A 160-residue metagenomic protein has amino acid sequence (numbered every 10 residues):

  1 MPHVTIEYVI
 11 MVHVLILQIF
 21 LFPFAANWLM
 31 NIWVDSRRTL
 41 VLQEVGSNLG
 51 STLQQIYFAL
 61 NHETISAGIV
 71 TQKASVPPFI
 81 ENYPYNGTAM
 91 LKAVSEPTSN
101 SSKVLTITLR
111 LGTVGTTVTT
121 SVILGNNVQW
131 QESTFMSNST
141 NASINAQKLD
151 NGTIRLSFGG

Functional and structural regions predicted by a protein language model:
M1-I16: Glycine-centered recognition micro-motifs in short, flexible terminal segments and loops
V14, Q18-F22, M30: Hydrophobic alpha-helical membrane-associated segments
F24-G160: N-terminal export/assembly leader peptides and their processing motifs that target proteins to secretory
